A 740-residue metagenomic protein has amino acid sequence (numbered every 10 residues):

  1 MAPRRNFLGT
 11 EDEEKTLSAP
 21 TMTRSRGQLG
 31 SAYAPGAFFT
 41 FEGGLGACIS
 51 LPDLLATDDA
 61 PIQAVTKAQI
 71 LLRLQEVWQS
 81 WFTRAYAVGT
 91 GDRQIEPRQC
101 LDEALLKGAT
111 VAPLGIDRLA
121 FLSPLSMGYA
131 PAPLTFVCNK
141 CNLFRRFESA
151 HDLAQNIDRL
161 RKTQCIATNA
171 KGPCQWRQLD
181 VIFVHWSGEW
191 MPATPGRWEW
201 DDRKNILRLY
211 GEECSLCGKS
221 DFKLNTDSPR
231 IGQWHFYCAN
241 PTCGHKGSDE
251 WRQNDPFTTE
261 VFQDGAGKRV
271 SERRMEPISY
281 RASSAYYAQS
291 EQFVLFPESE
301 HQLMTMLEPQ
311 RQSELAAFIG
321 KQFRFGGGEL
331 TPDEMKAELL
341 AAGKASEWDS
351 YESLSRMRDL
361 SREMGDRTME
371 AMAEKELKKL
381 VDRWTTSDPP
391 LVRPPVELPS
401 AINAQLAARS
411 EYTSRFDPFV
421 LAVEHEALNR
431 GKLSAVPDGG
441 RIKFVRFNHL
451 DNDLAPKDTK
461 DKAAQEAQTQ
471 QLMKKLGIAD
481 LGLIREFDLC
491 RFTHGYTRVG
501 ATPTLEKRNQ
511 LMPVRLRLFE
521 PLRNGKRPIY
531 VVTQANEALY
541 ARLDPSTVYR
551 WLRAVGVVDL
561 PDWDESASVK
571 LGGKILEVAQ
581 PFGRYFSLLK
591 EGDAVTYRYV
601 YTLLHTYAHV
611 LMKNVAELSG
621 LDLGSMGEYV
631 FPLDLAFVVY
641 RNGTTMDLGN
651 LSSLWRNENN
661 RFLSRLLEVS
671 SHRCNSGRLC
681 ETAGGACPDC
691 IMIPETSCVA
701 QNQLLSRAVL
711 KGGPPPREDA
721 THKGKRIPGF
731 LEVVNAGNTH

Functional and structural regions predicted by a protein language model:
M1-L72, D201-G211, S215-T602, N614 (+5 more regions): Charged, low-complexity interaction segments
M1-R177, V181-I182, E189-R197, A401 (+4 more regions): N-terminal alpha-helical interaction blocks
P131-L134, D158, Q178, L207-Y210 (+2 more regions): Residue-level signal for mature regions of secreted extracellular proteins and peptides
F136, I182-V184, W190-P192, L604-G620 (+2 more regions): Subunit-assembly interface segments of extracellular/virion macromolecular structures
C138-C141, K162-T168, V184-H185, G211-C217 (+2 more regions): Short cysteine-rich clusters marking metal-coordination/redox-active sites
N142-F147, N169-L179, E189-M191, S220-F222 (+2 more regions): Cys/His-rich microdomains that often coordinate metals
A150-L160, F183-H185, G196-W200, D227-Q233 (+3 more regions): Short cysteine/histidine-rich zinc-coordinating motifs and their immediately flanking basic loops
R203, G643, S652-H740: Elongated scaffolding segments in large macromolecular assemblies, built predominantly from amphipathic alpha-helices
